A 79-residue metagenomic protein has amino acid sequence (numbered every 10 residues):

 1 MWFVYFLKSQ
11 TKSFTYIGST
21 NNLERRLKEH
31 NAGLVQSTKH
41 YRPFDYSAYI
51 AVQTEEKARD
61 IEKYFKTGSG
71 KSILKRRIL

Functional and structural regions predicted by a protein language model:
M1-S37, R42-K66, K71, R77-L79: GIY-YIG nuclease catalytic motif and its immediate N-terminal context
